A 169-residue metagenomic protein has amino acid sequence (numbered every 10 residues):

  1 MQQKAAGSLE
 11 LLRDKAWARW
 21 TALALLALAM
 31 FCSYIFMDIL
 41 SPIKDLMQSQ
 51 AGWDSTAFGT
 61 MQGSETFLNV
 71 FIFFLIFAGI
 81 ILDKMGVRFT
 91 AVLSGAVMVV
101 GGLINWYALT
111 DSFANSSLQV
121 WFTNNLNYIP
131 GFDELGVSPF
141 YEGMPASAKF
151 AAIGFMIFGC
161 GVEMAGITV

Functional and structural regions predicted by a protein language model:
A18-Y34, E65, V97, A151-I157: Hydrophobic transmembrane alpha-helices of multi-pass secondary transporters, especially the MFS 12-helix bundle
T21-S55: Extracytoplasmic
M47-Q48, I80-L82, F113: Interfacial helix-cap and linker-helix signal at transmembrane-aqueous boundaries of multi-pass secondary transporters
D54-Q62, F67, K149: Juxtamembrane helix-start elements in MFS-like secondary transporters
G63-I80: Central cavity-lining transmembrane alpha-helices of secondary-active solute carriers, predominantly the Major
A96-P145: C-terminal ends and interior cores of transmembrane alpha-helices in multi-pass membrane transporters/permeases
Y141-V169: Cytoplasmic helix-loop-helix junction between adjacent transmembrane helices in 12-TM secondary transporters
